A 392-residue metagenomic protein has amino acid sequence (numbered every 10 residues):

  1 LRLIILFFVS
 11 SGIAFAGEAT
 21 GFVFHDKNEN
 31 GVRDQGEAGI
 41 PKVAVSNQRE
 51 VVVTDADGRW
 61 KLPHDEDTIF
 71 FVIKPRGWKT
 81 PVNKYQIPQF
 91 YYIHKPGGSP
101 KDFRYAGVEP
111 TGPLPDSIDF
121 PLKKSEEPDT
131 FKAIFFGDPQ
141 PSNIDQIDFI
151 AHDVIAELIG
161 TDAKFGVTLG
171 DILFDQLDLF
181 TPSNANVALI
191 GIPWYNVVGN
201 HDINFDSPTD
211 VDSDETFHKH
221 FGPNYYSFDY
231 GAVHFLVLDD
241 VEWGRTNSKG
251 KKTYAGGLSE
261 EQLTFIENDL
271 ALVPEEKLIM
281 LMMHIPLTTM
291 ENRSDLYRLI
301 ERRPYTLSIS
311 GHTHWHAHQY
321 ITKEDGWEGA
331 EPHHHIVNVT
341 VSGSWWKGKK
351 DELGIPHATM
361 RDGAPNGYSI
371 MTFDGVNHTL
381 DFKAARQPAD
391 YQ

Functional and structural regions predicted by a protein language model:
F15-E29, F131: A short, Gly/Thr-enriched small/hydrophobic beta-strand-prone motif that recurs across taxa
A19-H25, G58, F120, Q392: A short, amphipathic beta-strand motif
G31-R33, G39, S46-P63: Short, acidic Ser/Thr/Gly-rich low-complexity loop/linker segments typical of extracellular and cell-surface proteins
N47, I69-A106: A short, solvent-exposed loop/turn motif at the edges and junctions of modular extracellular/periplasmic domains
Q89-G98, R104-P110, L179-E275, N292-I309 (+1 more regions): Extended active-site neighborhood of metal-dependent phosphoesterases/phosphodiesterases
S99-F180: N-terminal active-site segment of His-dependent metallophosphoesterases
D138, G170-D171, G199-N200, H284 (+1 more regions): Active-site glycine-centered loops adjacent to acidic/histidine catalytic or metal-binding residues that shape
D374-Q392: Surface beta-strand/loop "capping" patches
